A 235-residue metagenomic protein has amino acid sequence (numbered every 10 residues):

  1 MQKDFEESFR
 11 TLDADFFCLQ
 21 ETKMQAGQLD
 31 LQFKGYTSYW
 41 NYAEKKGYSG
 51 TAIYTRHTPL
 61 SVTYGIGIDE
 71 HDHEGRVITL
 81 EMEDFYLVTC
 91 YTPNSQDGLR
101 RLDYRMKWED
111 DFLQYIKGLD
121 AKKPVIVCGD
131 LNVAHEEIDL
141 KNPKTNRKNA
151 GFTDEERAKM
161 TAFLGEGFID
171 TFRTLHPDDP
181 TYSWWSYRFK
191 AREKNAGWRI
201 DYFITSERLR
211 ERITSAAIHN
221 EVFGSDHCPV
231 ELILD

Functional and structural regions predicted by a protein language model:
M1-F33, A43-S49, H135: N-terminal, active-site-proximal structural segment of metallo-dependent hydrolase catalytic domains
D13-F16, T37, W108-A196, I200: Metal-dependent phosphoesterases centered on the DNase I-like endonuclease/exonuclease/phosphatase
E21, G129-D130, H227: Active-site glycine-centered loops adjacent to acidic/histidine catalytic or metal-binding residues that shape
K23, Q28-S95: Structured beta-strand-rich core segments of catalytic domains in phosphoester-bond hydrolases
K46-S61, D179, F189-E211: Conserved beta strand-loop-helix elements of the APE1-like EEP
R56, L80-E83, S206-E207, L232-D235: Active-site beta-strand termini and strand-to-loop segments that position acidic
G67-I68, P93-E109, K144-K148: Surface-exposed cleft-lining segments at the edges of enzyme active sites
H219-D235: Surface polyanion/phosphate-binding segment centered on an Asp-His-Pro turn
